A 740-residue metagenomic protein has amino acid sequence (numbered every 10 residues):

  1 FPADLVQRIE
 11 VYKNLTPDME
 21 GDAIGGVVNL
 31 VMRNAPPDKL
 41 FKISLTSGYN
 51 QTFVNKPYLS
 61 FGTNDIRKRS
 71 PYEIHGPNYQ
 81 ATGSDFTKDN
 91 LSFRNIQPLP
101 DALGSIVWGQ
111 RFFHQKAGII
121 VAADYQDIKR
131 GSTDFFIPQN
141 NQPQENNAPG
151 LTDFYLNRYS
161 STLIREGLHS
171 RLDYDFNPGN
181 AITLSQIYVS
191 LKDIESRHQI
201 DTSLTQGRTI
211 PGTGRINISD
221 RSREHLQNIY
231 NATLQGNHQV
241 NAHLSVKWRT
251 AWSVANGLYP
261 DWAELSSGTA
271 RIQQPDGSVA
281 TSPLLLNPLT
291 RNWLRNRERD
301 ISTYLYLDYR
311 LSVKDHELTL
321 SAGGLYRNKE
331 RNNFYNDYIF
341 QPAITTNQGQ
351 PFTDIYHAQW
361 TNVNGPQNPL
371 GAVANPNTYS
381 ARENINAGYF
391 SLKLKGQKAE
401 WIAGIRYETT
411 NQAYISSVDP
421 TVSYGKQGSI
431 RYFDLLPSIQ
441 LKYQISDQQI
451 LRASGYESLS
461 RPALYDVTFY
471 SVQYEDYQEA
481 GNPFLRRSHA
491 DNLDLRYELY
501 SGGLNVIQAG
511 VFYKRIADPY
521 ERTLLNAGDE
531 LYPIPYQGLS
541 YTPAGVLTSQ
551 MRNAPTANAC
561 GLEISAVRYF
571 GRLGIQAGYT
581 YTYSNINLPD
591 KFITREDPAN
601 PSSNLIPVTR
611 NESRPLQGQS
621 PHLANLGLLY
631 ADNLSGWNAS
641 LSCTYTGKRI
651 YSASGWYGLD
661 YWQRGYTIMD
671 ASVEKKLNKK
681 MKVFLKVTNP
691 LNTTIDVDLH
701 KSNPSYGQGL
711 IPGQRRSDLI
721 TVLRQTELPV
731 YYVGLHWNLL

Functional and structural regions predicted by a protein language model:
A3-I43: A beta-strand signature from Gram-negative outer-membrane beta-barrel systems, especially the internal plug domain
S47-Q51, Y125-K129, Y188-E195, W252-L258 (+17 more regions): Transmembrane beta-strands of outer-membrane beta-barrel pores
K88-H198, N228-Y230, N241, P437-I439: Transmembrane beta-barrel wall of Gram-negative outer-membrane proteins
L191-D193, T290, R310-L311, D315-Q448 (+3 more regions): Signature of Gram-negative outer-membrane beta-barrel scaffolds
G212-Q235, V373-N386, I430, L459-I516 (+3 more regions): Outer-membrane beta-barrel signature, preferentially recognizing the C-terminal barrel domain of Gram-negative
A358-N368, D447-N492, V511-S549, S642-W656 (+1 more regions): Surface-exposed extracellular loop regions of Gram-negative outer-membrane beta-barrel proteins, predominantly
Y513-R515, P533-R649: Gram-negative outer-membrane beta-barrel transporters
D518, Y645-A653, K675-L740: C-terminal beta-signal and adjacent terminal beta-strands/loops of Gram-negative outer-membrane beta-barrel proteins
